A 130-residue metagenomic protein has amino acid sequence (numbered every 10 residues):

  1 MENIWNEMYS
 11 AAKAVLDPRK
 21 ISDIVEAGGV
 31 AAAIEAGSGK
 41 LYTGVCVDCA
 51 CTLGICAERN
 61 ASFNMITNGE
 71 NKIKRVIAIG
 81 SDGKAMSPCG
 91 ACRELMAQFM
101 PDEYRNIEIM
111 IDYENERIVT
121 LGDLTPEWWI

Functional and structural regions predicted by a protein language model:
M1-S22, E70-I130: C-terminal binding/interaction regions
E26-A36: Short beta-strand scaffold segments in enzyme catalytic cores
K40-L41: Hydrophobic "anchor" residues
V45-R59: Compact, glycine-rich, soluble single-domain proteins
C56, N60, A91-E94: Short amphipathic alpha-helical face segments that pack within enzyme cores and frequently flank/anchor catalytic
N60, N64, F99: Feature captures the catalytic cores and cofactor-binding loops of soluble hydro-lyases/lyases that act on carboxylate
N64-E70: Alpha-helix C-terminal capping segments
